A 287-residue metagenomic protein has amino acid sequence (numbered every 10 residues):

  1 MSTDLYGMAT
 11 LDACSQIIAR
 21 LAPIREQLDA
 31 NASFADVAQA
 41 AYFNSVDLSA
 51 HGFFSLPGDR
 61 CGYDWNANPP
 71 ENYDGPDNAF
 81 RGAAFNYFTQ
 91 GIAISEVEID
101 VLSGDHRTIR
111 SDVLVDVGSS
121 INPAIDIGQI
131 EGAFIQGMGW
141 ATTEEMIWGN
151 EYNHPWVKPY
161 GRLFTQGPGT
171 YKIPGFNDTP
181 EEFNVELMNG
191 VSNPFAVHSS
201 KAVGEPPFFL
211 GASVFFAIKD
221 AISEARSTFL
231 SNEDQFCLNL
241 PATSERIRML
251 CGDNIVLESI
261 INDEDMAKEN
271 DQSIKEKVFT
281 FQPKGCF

Functional and structural regions predicted by a protein language model:
M1-F134, E145-F176, N239-F287: Cofactor-centric catalytic regions
S2-D4, S119-A124, F195-P207, F229-E233: Glycine- and acidic
I99, A141, V185, K201-A225: C-terminal substrate/ligand-recognition segments
V117, E144, V191, E224: Conserved helix-loop functional segments at active or binding sites
G169-S200: Generic long, charged, amphipathic alpha-helical segments
F216, A221-T228, L250, N254-L257: Hydrophobic alpha-helical segments
A221-S244: Glycine-rich phosphate/pyrophosphate-binding loops and their adjacent beta-strand/loop elements at enzyme active sites
